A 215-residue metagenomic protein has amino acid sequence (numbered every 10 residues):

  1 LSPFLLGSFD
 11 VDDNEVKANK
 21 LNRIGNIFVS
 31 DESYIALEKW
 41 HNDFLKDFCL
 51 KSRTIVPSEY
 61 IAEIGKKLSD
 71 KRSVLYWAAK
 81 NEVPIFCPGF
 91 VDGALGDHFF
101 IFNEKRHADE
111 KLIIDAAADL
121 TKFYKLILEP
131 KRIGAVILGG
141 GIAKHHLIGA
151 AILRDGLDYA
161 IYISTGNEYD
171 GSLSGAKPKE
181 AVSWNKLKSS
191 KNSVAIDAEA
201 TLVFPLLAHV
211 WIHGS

Functional and structural regions predicted by a protein language model:
L1-V29, D158-G175: Catalytic or ion-translocation cores adjacent to nucleophile or general acid/base/metal-coordination motifs in diverse
D12-A94: Ligand-binding beta-strand-loop-alpha-helix segment within the catalytic cores of soluble metabolic enzymes
N19, I35, K39, S69 (+6 more regions): Conserved active-site and cofactor/substrate-binding residues in soluble primary-metabolism enzymes
Y76-A79, K105, L126-P130, I152-D155: Solvent-exposed alpha-helices and their adjacent loops that cap or buttress functional pockets in soluble metabolic
I85-G89, L138, Y162: General beta-strand structural signal in soluble alpha/beta enzymes
P88-A135: Active-site rim loops that border cofactor/substrate pockets in soluble metabolic enzymes
V91-A94, G139-H145: Gly/Ser/Thr-rich loops at beta-strand to alpha-helix junctions that form or flank small-molecule/cofactor-binding
R132, I142-S215: C-terminal functional extensions of proteins
